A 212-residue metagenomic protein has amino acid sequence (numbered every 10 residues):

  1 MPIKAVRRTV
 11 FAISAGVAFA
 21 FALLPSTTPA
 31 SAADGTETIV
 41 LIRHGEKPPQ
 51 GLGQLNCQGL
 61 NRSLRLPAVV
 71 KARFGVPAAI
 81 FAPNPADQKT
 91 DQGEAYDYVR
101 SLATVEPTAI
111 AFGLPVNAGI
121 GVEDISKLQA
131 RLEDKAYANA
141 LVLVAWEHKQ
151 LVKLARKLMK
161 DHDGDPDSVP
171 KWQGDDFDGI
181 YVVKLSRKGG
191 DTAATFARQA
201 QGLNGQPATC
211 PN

Functional and structural regions predicted by a protein language model:
M1-V6: N-terminal secretory signal peptides that target proteins for export/translocation
T9: Catalytic-site microenvironment of enzymes that process N-acetyl-hexosamine-containing cell-wall polysaccharides
A12-L23: Bacterial N-terminal signal peptides
L23-P25, L66: Residue-level recognition of conserved structural "scaffold" positions that shape functional pockets and channels
S26-A32: Sec/Tat signal peptide C-region and signal peptidase I cleavage site
A33-N139, Q150-N212: Active-site-proximal alpha-helix that buttresses catalytic centers in soluble enzyme cores
L141-A145: Periplasmic-binding protein-like
